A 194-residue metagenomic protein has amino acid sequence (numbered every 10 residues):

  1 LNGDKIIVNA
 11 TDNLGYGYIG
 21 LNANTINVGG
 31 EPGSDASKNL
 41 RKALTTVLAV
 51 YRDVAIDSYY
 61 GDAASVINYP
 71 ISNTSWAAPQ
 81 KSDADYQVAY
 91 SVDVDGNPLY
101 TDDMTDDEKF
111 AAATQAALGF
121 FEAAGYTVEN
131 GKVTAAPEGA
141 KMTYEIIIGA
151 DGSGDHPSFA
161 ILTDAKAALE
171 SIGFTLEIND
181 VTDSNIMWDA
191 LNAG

Functional and structural regions predicted by a protein language model:
L1-T25, A55-S58, D62, N185: Extracellular/periplasmic solute-recognition and catalytic clefts
K5-I6, Y18, N22, R41-L48 (+4 more regions): Short, well-ordered alpha-helical packing segments
V8-A10, G17-N22, A43-T46, Y144-I147 (+1 more regions): Structural recognition of the beta-strand scaffold that forms the well-ordered cores of secreted hydrolase catalytic
D12-L14, P137-A140, L191-A193: Extracellular/periplasmic catalytic domains that process cell-envelope and extracellular macromolecules
Y16-G17, G152-P157, N185-W188: Flexible loop/turn segments at secondary-structure boundaries
G20, V28-G33: A structural "hinge/loop" feature
D35-A167, S171, T175: Append "and occasionally in soluble cytosolic enzymes with long acidic Gly/Pro-rich linkers
E170-G194: Periplasmic binding protein-like
